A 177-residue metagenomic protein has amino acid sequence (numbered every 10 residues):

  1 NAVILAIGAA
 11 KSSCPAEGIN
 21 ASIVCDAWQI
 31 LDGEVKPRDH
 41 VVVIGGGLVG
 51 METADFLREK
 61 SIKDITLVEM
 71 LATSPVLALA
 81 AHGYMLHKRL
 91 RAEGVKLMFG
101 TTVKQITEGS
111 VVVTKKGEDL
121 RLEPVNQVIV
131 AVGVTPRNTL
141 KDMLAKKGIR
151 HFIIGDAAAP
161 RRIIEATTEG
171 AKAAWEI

Functional and structural regions predicted by a protein language model:
A2, A6-I23, A27-A78, T114-I177: Rossmann-like dinucleotide/flavin-binding elements
A9-C14, F99-S110: A conserved short coil-to-beta-strand element within the FAD-binding core of flavoproteins
G18-I19, A78-K104, A174-I177: N-terminal glycine-rich dinucleotide-binding loop that anchors FAD/FMN and/or NAD(P) in oxidoreductases
R91, M98, V112-T114, T167: A general beta-strand register signal
